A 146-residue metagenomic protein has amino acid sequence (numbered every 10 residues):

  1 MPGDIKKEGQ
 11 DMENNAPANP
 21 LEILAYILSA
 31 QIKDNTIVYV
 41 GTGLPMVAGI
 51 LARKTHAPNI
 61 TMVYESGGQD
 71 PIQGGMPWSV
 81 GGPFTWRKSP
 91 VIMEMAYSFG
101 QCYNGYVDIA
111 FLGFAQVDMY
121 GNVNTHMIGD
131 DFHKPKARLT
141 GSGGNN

Functional and structural regions predicted by a protein language model:
M1-G9, M76-N146: Conserved phosphate- and dinucleotide-binding cores of soluble alpha/beta proteins, encompassing both enzyme active
E8-K88: N-terminal active-site beta-alpha-beta segment that forms phosphate/nucleotide-binding and substrate-recognition loops
